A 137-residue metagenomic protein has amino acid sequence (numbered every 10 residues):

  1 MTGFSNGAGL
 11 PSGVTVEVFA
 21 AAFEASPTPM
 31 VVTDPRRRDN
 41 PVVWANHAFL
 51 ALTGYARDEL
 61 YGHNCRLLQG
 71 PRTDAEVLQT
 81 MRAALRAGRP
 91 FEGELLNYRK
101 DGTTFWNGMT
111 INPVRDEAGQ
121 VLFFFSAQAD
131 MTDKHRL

Functional and structural regions predicted by a protein language model:
T2-N6, Q120-D133: PAS-family sensory domains
G13-F23, Y98: Short alpha-helical capping/linker elements at sensor-output junctions, especially the PAS-family N-cap and C-terminal
A21, A25-T28, P35, P90: PAS-family sensory domains
P29, V43, F91-L96, D101-T110 (+2 more regions): PAS/PAC sensory module
V32-P41: Short acidic/glycine-rich beta-turn/loop cap or linker motifs at sensory/regulatory domain boundaries that couple input
N46-F49: N-terminal capping loop/helix in small sensory signaling domains highlighted by a polar->aromatic N-x2-3-F motif
L52-A56, Y61-R66, P71-T73, Q79-M81 (+1 more regions): PAS-family sensory domain signature
H135-L137: Sensory-domain boundary/capping and coupling elements
